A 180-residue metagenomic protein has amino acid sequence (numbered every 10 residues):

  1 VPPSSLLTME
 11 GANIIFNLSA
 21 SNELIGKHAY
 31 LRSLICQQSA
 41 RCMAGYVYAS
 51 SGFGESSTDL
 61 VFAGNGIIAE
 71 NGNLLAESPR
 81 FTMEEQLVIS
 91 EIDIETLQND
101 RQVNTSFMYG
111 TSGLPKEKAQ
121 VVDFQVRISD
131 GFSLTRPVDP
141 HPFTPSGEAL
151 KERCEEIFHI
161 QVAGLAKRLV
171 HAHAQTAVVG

Functional and structural regions predicted by a protein language model:
V1-P3, E77, L97-D100, K167-A172: Domain-wide signal for the mature, well-folded portions of proteins, strongly enriched in nucleus-encoded organellar
P2-I89: CN hydrolase (nitrilase-like) catalytic-core segments centered on the catalytic cysteine and neighboring Lys/Glu
S4, K27-Y30, S146-I157, L169: Catalytic cores of large soluble enzymes that bind and process phosphate-bearing ligands
I15-L18, P137-H141, H173-A174: Short acidic (Asp/Glu) and glycine-rich catalytic loops that position anionic groups and cofactors
L31-I35, N65, L97, Y109 (+2 more regions): A sequence-level detector of short, solvent-exposed, charge-rich linear segments
E70, I94, L165-R168: Generic helix-packing signal
Q86-K151, E155, H159-I160: Catalytic P-loop NTP-binding/switch module of NTPases
I157, Q161-G180: A phosphate-binding catalytic loop at a beta-strand-loop-alpha-helix junction that coordinates phosphoryl groups
